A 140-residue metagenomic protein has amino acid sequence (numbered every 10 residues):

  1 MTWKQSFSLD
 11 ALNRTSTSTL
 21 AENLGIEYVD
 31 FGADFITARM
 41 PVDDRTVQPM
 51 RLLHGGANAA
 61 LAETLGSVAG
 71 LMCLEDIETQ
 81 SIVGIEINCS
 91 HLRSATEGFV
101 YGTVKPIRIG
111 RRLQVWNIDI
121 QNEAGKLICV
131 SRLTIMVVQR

Functional and structural regions predicted by a protein language model:
M1-R140: Terminal targeting signals and extreme-terminal segments of soluble enzymes
